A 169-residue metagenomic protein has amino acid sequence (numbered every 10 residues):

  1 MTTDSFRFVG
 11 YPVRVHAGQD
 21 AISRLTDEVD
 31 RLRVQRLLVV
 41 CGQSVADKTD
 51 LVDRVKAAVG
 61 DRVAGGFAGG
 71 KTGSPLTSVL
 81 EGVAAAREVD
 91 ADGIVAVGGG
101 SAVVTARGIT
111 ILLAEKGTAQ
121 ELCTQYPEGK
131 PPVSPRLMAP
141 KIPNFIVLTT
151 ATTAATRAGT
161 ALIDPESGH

Functional and structural regions predicted by a protein language model:
M1-G93: ATP/NTP phosphate-donor binding region
V13, K116-H169: A glycine/threonine-rich phosphate-anchoring loop and its flanking beta-alpha core in nucleotide/phosphate-binding
I22, A46, A102-V104, L112 (+2 more regions): Short, electropositive, low-hydrophobicity segments enriched in small/polar residues
L51, G73-S78, G98-V104, G129-S134: Low-complexity, flexible helical/coil segments
L51-V55, E81-V83, A102-K116, R157-A158: Short Gly/Thr/Asp-enriched flexible loops that form oxyanion-binding sites at enzyme active sites
G65, V95, P143-V147: Hydrophobic/aromatic beta-strand patches that form the interior of the parallel beta-sheet core in alpha/beta enzyme
A85-A91, L113-L122: Short secondary-structure transition/capping segments
D90-I109, T149-A155: Glycine/serine-rich anion-binding loops at beta->alpha junctions that coordinate negatively charged ligand groups
